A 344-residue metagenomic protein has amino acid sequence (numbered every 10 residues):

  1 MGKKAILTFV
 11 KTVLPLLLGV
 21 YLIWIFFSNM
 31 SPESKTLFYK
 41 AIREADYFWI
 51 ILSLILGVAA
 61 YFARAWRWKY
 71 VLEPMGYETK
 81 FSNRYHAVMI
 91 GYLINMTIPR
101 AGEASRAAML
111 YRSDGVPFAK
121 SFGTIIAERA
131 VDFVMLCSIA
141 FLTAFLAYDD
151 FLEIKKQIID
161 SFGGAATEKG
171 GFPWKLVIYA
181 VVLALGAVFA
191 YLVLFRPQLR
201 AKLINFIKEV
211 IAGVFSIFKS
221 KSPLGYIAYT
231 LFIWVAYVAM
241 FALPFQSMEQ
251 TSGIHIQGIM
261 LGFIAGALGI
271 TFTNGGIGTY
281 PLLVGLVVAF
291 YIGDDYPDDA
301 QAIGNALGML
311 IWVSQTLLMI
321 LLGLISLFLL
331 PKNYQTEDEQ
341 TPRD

Functional and structural regions predicted by a protein language model:
M1-M89, I154-A267, G308, Q315-D344: Predominantly cytoplasmic-facing regulatory/coupling regions of multi-pass membrane proteins
E73-P74, M96, R112, Q246-Q250 (+3 more regions): Transmembrane helix-loop junction
F81-N83, E103, V116-R129, D295-L310: Membrane-interface alpha-helices at helix entry/exit sites of multi-pass transporters
Y85-R112: Hydrophobic, aromatic-rich membrane-embedded alpha-helical segments
I90-I98, F122-F145, G269, A306-L322: Membrane-embedded alpha-helical segments of transport systems, primarily multispan ion/solute transporters
L93-P99, L261-P281: Transmembrane alpha-helix interface/packing and boundary motifs in multi-pass membrane proteins, characterized by
A104-R112, N274-F290: Re-entrant/interfacial helical elements at transmembrane boundaries that shape and gate the permeation pathway
A140-F151, F241, L282-A289, L327: Juxtamembrane/transmembrane-helix interface segments of polytopic membrane transporters
